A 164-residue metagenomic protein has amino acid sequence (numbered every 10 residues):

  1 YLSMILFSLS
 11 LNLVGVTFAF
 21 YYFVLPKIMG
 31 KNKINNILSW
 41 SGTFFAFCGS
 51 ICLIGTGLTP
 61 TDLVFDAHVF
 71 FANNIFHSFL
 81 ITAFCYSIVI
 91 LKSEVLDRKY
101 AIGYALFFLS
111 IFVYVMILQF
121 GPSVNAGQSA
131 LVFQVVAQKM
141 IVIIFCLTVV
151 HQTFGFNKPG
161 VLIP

Functional and structural regions predicted by a protein language model:
Y1-G30, L38-S39, I54-F65, V69-A72: Early transmembrane hairpin module of multi-pass membrane proteins
S3-F7, N32-G42, V64-H68, S93-A101 (+1 more regions): Membrane-interface helix-boundary signature
M4-L13, V69-L80, A105-F107, V132-F145: Alpha-helical transmembrane segments of polytopic membrane proteins
G15-F18, Y22, S50, L80 (+1 more regions): Amphipathic, well-ordered alpha-helical segments in soluble domains
M29-I34, L162-P164: Interhelical loop segments of eukaryotic multi-pass membrane proteins
I37-I51, I102-I111: Transmembrane alpha-helical segments of multi-pass membrane proteins
A46-L91: Membrane-proximal helix-loop-helix units in multi-pass membrane proteins
C85-P164: Terminal transmembrane helical module of multi-pass membrane proteins
